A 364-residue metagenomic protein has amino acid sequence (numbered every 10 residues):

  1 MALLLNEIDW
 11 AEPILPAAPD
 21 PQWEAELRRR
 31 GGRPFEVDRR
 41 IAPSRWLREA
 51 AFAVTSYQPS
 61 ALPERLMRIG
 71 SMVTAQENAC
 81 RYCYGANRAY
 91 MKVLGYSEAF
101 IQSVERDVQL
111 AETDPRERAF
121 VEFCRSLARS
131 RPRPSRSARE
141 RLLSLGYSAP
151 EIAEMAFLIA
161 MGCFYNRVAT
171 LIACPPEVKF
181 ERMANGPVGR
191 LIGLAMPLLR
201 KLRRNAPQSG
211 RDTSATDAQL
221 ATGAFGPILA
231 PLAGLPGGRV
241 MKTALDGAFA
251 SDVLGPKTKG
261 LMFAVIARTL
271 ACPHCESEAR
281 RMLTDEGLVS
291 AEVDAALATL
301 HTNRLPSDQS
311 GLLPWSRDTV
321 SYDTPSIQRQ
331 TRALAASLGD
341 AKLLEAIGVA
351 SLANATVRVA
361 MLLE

Functional and structural regions predicted by a protein language model:
M1-M67, K92, Q102, C174-T258 (+1 more regions): Secretory/endomembrane lumenal or extracellular ectodomains immediately following the signal peptide
R33-R39, R65-E77, Q109, A149 (+5 more regions): Alpha-helical scaffold segments that form or flank carboxylate-/histidine-based iron centers
R45-A50, A79-C83, A128-S137, I159 (+3 more regions): Short acidic alpha-helix initiation/capping motifs at coil-to-helix transition points, especially at protein N-termini
M67-Y90, I101-V104, P134, L158-G162 (+4 more regions): Short, thiol/selenol-centered motifs that function as redox-active sites or metal-ligating centers
R68-A75, P115-P134, A156-I159, K259-L270 (+2 more regions): Amphipathic, charged-and-aliphatic alpha-helical interface segments that function as noncatalytic docking
R81-A89, Q109-E122, A153-P175, A271-R281 (+2 more regions): Short amphipathic alpha-helical segments at helix boundaries and their inter-helical linkers
C124-L127, A138-G146, I152, W315-T319 (+2 more regions): Amphipathic alpha-helical interface segments
R136, A169-P197, V289, P325-K342 (+1 more regions): Long, compositionally biased
